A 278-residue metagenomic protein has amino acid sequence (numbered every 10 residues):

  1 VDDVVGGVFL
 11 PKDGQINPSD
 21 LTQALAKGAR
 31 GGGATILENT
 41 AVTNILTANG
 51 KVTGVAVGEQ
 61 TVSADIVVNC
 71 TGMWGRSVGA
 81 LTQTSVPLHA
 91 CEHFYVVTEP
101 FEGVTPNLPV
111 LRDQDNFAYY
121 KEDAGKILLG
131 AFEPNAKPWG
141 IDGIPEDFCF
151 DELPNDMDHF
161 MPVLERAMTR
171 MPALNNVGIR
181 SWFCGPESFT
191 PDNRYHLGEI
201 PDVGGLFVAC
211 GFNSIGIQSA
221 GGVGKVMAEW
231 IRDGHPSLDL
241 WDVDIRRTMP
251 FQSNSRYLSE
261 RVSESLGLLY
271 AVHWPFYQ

Functional and structural regions predicted by a protein language model:
V1-D2, S85-L88, G234-W241: A short alpha-helix-loop-beta-strand transition element characteristic of N-terminal alpha/beta dinucleotide-binding
V1-V4, L46-T53, S188-N193, V203: A short, glycine/Asx- and small/polar-enriched loop/turn that sits immediately N-terminal to a beta-strand
G7-G28, M73-W74, D151-R166, F212-V223: Mid-domain beta-loop-alpha active-site segment that forms a flexible, acidic cofactor/metal-binding surface
V8-I66, W74: Helical element adjacent to the flavin cofactor pocket in flavoenzyme catalytic cores
G28, S77, L81, V226 (+1 more regions): Active-site catalytic microenvironments for nucleophilic, acid-base chemistry
I36-E38, N69, Y120, L129 (+2 more regions): General beta-strand structural signal in soluble alpha/beta enzymes
I45-P154, P162-M171, P250-Q278: Flavin-dependent oxidoreductases
D115, A124, E146, P154-Y277: C-terminal catalytic lobe of FAD-dependent flavoproteins
